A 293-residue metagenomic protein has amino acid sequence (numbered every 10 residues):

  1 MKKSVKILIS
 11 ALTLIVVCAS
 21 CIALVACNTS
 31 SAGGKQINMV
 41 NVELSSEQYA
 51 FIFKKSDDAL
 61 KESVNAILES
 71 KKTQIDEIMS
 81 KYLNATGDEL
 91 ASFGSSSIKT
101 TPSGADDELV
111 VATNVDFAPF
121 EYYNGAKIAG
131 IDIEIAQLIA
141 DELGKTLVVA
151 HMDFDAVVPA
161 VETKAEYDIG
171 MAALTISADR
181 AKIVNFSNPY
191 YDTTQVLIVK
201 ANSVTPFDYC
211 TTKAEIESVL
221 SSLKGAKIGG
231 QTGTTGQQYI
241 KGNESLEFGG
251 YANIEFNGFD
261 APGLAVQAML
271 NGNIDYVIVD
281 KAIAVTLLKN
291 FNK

Functional and structural regions predicted by a protein language model:
I22-A26: C-terminal motif of bacterial Sec signal peptides marking the signal peptidase cleavage site
N28, V42-E89, I133-E142, K200-S218 (+4 more regions): Extended ligand-binding regions for polar small-molecule ligands
N28-S45, A156, A172-I183, Y239-L246 (+1 more regions): A ligand-binding cleft/hinge motif common to bilobed small-molecule-binding domains
S31-Q36, D88-I128, K213-K227: Immediate post-signal peptide segment of exported/extracytoplasmic ligand-binding proteins
G33-S46, F53-K55, Q137, T146-S218: Acidic, polar ligand-binding/catalytic clefts
S63, I67-A85, P102-L174, G258: Extracytoplasmic small-molecule ligand-binding "clamshell" domains of the periplasmic binding protein/Venus flytrap
Y123, A136-T146, E217-K224, T232-G258 (+1 more regions): Ligand-binding cleft/hinge of the Venus flytrap
G144-T146, T163-L174, A226, I254 (+3 more regions): Alpha-to-beta junction loops
